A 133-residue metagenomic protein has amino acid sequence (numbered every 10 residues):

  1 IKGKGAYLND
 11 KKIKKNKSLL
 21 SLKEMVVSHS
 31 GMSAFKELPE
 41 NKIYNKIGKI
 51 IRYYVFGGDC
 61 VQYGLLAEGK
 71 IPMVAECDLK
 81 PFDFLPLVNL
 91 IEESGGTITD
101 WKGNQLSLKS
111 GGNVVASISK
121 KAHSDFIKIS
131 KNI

Functional and structural regions predicted by a protein language model:
I1-G5: DPxDG-like acidic metal-binding loop motif
N9-D10: Short strand-turn-strand beta-turns centered on an Asx-Gly dipeptide
K15-I133: An extended, acidic
